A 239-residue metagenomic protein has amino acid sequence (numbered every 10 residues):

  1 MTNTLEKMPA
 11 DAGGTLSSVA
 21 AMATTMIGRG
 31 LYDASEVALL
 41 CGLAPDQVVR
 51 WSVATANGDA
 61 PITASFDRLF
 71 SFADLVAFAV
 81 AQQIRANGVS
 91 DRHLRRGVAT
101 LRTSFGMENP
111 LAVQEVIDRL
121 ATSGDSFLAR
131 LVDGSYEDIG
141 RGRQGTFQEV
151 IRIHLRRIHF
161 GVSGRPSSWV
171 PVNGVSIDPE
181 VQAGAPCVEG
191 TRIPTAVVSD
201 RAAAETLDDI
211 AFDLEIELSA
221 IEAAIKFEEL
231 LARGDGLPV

Functional and structural regions predicted by a protein language model:
T2-A21, F70, V170-I193, D235-V239: Short, Lys/Arg-enriched anionic-surface-contact patches
L16-Y32, E189-E205: Short, amphipathic alpha-helical "recognition" segments used to contact nucleic acids or chromatin
A23-V48: Polyanion-binding surface elements
L40-R50, F212-A223: Short, basic interhelical loop/turn and adjoining N-cap of the next helix at nucleic-acid- or acidic-partner-contacting
A44-S65: Major-groove DNA-recognition helix of helix-turn-helix-type DNA-binding domains
S52-V53, A202, I225: DNA major-groove recognition helix of helix-turn-helix
A60-Q83: Short helix-start
R92-P171: Terminal, intrinsically disordered low-complexity segments enriched in charged/polar and proline residues
